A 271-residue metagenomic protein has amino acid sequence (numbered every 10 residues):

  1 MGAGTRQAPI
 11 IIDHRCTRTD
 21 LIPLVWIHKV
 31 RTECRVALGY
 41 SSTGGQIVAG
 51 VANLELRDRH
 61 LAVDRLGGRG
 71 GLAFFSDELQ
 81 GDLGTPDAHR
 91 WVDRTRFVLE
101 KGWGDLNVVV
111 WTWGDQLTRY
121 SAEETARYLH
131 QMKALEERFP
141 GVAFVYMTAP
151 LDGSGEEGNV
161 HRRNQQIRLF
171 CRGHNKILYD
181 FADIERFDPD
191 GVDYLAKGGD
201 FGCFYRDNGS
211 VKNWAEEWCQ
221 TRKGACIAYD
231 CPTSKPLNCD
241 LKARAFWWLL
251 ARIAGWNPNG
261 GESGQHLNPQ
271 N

Functional and structural regions predicted by a protein language model:
G4-N107, D230, L241, A245-A254: N-terminal carbohydrate-binding/catalytic regions of secreted carbohydrate-active enzymes
T43, I47-G50, V109, E124-Q131 (+4 more regions): Stable alpha-helical elements in mature extracytoplasmic
G44, V48, H60-R65, W103-L106 (+4 more regions): A surface/extracellular/periplasmic glyco- and lipid-processing/surface-interacting theme
I47-V51, Y120-E124, E156-N159, A182 (+2 more regions): Short, solvent-exposed loop/turn and secondary-structure capping segments
P86-G158: Extracellular-facing segments of soluble proteins and assemblies that are Gly/Ser/Thr-biased and enriched in aromatics
L151-D190: Substrate-gating cap/lid alpha-helix
A182-K212: Catalytic cores of processing enzymes, dominated by hydrolases/peptidases, characterized by acidic/His-rich
D200-N268: Histidine-centered active-site loop/cap adjacent to the catalytic His in serine esterases/O-acetyl transfer systems
